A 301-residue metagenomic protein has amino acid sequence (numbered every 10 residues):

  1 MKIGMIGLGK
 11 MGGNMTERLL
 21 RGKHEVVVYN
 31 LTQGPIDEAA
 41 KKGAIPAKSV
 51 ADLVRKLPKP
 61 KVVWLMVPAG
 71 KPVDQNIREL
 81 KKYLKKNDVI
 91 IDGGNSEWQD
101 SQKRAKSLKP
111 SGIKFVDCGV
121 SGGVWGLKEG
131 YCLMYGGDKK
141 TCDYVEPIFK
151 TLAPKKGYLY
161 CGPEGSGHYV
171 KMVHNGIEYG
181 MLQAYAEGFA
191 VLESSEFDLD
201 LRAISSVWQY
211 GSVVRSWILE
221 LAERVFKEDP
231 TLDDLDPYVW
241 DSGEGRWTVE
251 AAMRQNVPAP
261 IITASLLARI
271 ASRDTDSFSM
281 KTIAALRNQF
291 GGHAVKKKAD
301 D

Functional and structural regions predicted by a protein language model:
M1-V62, N87, V124-G126, N288: NAD(P)+-binding Rossmann beta1-loop-alpha1 motif at the extreme N-terminus of oxidoreductases
M15-L19, L80, R104: Hydrophobic residues within alpha-helices that form the first helical element adjacent to the glycine-rich loop
L20, A40, Q102, K109 (+1 more regions): Anion (oxyanion) recognition and catalysis
L31, A44-K103, K109, L127-G136: Rossmann-like NAD(P)-binding element
A47-K48, I91-D92, K114-C118, G157-G162 (+1 more regions): General beta-strand structural signal in soluble alpha/beta enzymes
N76, E97-A186, L192: Rossmann-fold dinucleotide-binding core
M134, Y144, G165-H293: Helical "substrate-binding/catalytic lid" subdomain of Rossmann-like NAD(P)-dependent dehydrogenases/reductases
